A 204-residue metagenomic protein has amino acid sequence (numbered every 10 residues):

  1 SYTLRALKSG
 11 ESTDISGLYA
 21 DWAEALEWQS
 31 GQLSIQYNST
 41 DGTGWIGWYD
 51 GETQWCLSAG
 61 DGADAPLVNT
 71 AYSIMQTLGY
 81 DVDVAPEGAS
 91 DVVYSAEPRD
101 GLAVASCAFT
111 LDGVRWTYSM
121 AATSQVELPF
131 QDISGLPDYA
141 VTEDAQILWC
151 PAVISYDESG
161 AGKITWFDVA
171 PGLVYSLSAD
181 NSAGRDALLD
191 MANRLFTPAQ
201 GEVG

Functional and structural regions predicted by a protein language model:
S1-G51, D81-L173: Short, solvent-exposed recognition patches
G51-V84, P171-G204: Surface-exposed amphipathic alpha-helical segments
